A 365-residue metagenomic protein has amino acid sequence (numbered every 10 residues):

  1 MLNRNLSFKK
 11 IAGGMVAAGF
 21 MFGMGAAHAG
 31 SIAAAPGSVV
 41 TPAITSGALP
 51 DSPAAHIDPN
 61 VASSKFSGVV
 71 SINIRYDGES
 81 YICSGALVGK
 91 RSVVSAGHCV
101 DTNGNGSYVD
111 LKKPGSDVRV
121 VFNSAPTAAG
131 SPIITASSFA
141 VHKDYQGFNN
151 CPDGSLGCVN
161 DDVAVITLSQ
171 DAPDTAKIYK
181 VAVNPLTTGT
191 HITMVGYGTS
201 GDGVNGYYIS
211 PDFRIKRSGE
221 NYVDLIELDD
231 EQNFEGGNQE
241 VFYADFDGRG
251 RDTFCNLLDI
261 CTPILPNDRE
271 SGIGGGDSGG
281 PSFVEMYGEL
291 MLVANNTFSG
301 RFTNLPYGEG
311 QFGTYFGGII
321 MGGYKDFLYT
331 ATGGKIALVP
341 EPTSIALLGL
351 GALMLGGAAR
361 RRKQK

Functional and structural regions predicted by a protein language model:
N3-G13: Bacterial N-terminal signal peptides that target proteins for export
G14-G23: Bacterial N-terminal signal peptides
G25-A29: Sec/Tat signal peptide C-region and signal peptidase I cleavage site
G30-H56, N60-G68, I82, A86-D101 (+5 more regions): C-terminal subregion of chymotrypsin/trypsin-like serine protease catalytic domains
I32-A35, V39-S64, D77, V109-P185 (+3 more regions): Conserved catalytic-core segment of clan PA serine endopeptidases
S218, D229-N256: Short conserved active-site loop signatures built around small residues
E341-A359: A short, hydrophobic C-terminal helix/tail in secreted or cell-surface proteins
R362-K365: Short, charged juxtamembrane terminal tails flanking transmembrane helices
